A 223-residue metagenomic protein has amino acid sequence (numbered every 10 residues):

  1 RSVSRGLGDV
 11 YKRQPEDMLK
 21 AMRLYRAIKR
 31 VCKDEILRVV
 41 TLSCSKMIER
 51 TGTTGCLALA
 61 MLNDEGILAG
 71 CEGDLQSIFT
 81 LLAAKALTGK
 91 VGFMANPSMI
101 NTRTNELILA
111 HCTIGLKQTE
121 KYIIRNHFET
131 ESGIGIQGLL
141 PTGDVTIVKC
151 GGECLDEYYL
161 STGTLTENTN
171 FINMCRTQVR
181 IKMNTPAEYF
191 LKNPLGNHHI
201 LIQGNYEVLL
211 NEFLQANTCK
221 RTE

Functional and structural regions predicted by a protein language model:
R1-Y11: Single conserved hydrophobic/aromatic residue that forms the stacking wall/gate of nucleotide- or nucleobase-binding
V10-K29: Active-site loops and adjacent core secondary-structure elements that bind or stabilize anionic groups
V31-T53: Hard-cation-handling environments
E35-I36, S43, K90-P97, E223: Flexible, glycine/charged-enriched surface loops at secondary-structure junctions
R50-G55, N105-I108: Short acidic, glycine/serine/threonine-rich loops at helix termini
T53-A69: A short, gly/pro- and small-residue-rich
G66-N170: C-terminal catalytic subdomain
G135-E223: Extended hydrophobic packing segments that form well-structured cores
